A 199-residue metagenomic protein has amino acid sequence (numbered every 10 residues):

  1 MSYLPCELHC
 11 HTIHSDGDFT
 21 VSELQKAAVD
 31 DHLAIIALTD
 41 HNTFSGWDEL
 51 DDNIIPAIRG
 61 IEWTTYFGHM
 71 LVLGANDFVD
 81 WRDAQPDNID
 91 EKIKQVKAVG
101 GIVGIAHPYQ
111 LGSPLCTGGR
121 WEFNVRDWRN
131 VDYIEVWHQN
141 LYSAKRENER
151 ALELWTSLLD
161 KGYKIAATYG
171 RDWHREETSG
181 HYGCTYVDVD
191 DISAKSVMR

Functional and structural regions predicted by a protein language model:
M1-C116, R120-F123, R129, E135-S157 (+2 more regions): A metal-dependent hydrolase metal-coordination microenvironment
A166, R175-R199: Catalytic cores of secreted or luminal carbohydrate-active enzymes
